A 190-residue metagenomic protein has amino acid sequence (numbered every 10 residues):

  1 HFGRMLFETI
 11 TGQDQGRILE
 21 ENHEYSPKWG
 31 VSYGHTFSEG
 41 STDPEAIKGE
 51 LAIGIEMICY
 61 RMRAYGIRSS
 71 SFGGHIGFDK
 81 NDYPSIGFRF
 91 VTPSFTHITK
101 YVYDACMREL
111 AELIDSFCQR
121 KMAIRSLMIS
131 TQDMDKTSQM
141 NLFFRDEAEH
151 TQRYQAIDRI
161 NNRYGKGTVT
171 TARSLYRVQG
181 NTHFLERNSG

Functional and structural regions predicted by a protein language model:
H1-K121: DNA-contacting surface of Y-family translesion DNA polymerases
I86-G190: Acidic, metal-coordinating catalytic segment for phosphate/diphosphate chemistry, firing primarily on the Nudix
